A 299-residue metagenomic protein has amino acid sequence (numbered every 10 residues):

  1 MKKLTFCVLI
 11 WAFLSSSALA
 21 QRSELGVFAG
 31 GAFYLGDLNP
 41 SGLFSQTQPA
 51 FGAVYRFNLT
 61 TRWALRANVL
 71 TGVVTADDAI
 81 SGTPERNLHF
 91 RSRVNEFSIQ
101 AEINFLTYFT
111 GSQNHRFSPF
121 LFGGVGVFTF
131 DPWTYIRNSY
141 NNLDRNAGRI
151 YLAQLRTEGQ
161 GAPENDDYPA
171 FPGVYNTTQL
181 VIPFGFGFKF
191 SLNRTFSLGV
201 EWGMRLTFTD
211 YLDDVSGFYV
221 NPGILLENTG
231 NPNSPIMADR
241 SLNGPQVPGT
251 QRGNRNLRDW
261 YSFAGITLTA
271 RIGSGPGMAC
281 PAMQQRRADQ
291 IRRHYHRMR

Functional and structural regions predicted by a protein language model:
A20-N58, P132, Y261-G265, T269-G273 (+1 more regions): Short glycine/proline- and aromatic-enriched beta-strand/turn motifs that initiate or cap beta-hairpins
S23, R62-L65, F109, T195-L198 (+1 more regions): Repeated loop/turn-to-beta-strand initiation elements of outer-membrane beta-barrel proteins
V27-G31, A53-F57, I99-F105, G123-V127 (+3 more regions): Residues on the lipid-exposed face of transmembrane beta-strands in outer-membrane beta-barrel proteins
Y34-P40, T75-I80, T110, F130-Y135 (+3 more regions): Outer-membrane beta-barrel proteins
L35-S41, T83-V94, Y108, P169-V174 (+1 more regions): Extracellular loop and loop/strand-boundary signature of outer-membrane beta-barrel proteins
S45-P49, R93-F97, F117, T178-I182 (+1 more regions): Residues that define the transmembrane beta-barrel architecture of outer-membrane proteins
W63-T157: Gram-negative (and chloroplast) outer-membrane scaffold detector with strong preference for beta-barrel transmembrane
N193-R299: Predominantly the C-terminal beta-signal and adjacent terminal strand-loop region of outer-membrane beta-barrel
